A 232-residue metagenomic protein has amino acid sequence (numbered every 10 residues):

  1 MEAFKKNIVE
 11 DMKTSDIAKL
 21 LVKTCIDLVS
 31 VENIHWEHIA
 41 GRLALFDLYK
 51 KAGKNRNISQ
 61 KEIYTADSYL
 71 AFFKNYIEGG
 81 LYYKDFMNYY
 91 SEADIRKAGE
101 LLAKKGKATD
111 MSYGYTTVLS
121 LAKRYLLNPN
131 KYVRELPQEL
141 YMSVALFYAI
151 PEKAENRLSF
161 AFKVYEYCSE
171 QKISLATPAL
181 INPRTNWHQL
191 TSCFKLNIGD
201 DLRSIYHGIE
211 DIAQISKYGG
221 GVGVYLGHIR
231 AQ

Functional and structural regions predicted by a protein language model:
M1-Q232: Extended catalytic cores of very large enzyme megasubunits
